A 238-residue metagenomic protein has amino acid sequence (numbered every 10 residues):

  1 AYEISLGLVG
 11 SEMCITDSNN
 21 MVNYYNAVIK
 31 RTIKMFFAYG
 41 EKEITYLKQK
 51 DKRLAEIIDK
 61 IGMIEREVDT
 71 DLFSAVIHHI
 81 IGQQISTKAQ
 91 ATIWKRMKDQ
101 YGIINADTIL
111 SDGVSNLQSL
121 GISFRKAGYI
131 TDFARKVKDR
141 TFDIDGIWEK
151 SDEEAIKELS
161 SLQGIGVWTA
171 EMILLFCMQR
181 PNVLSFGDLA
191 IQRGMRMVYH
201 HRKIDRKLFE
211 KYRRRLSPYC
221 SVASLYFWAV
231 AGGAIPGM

Functional and structural regions predicted by a protein language model:
A1-I15: Short, small-residue-biased leader/transition segments that mark boundaries at the very start of proteins
S5, A89, I109, I144-I147 (+2 more regions): Short, surface-exposed helix-loop/turn micro-motifs enriched in polar/charged residues
G10, S160-M172: Short, conserved beta-strand/loop elements in beta-sheet-dominated catalytic cores that frequently flank divalent-metal
V22-I64, G128, E153-E154, V167-F176 (+1 more regions): C-terminal accessory module of base-excision DNA glycosylases/AP lyases that mediates lesion recognition and DNA
R53-I57, I85-S86, Q90-S161, R215-S217: Alpha-helical ds-nucleic-acid-binding substructure associated with the helix-hairpin-helix region of base-excision DNA
E65-D69, K157: Short, solvent-exposed helix-loop connector elements
T70-G82: Alpha-helical scaffold segments that form or flank carboxylate-/histidine-based iron centers
R140, L162, M178-N182: Histidine/lysine/aspartate-rich catalytic loop segments that bind and position anionic ligands
